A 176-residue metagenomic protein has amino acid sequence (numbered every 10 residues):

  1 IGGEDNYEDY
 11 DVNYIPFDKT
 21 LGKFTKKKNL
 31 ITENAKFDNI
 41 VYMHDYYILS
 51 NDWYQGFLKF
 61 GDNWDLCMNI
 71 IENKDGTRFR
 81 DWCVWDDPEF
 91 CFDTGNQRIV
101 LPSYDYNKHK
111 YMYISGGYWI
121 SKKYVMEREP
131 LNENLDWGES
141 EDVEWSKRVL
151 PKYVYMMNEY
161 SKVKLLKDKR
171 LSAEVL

Functional and structural regions predicted by a protein language model:
I1-L21: Acidic donor-binding segment of Leloir-type glycosyltransferases
D18-A35: Glycine-rich, basic loop-to-helix element that forms the pyrophosphate-binding segment of sugar-nucleotide handling
G22, R78-D87, W137-G138, K164-L176: Nucleotide-sugar-dependent glycosyltransferase catalytic core
A35-D38, L131: Active-site acidic short loop of glycosyltransferases
F37-I48: Short beta-strand-to-loop acidic/aromatic patch adjacent to the donor-nucleotide binding site
S50-P130: Conserved catalytic core of nucleotide-sugar-dependent glycosyltransferases
W137-W145: Acidic donor-binding loop at a coil-to-helix junction in glycosyltransferase catalytic cores that engages
S146-V163: Catalytic donor-sugar/metal-binding loop of nucleotide-sugar-dependent glycosyltransferases
